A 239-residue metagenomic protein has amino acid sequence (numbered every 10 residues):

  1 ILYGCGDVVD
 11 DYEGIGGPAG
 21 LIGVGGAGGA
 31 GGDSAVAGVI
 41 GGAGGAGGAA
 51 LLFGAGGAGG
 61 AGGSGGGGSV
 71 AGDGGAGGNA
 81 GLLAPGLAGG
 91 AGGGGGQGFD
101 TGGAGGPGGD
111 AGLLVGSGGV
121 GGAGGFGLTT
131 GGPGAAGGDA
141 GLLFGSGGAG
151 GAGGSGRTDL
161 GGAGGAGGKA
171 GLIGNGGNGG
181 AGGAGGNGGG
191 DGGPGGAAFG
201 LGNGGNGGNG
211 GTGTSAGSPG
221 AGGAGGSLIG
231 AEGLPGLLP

Functional and structural regions predicted by a protein language model:
I1-P239: Long, compositionally biased tandem-repeat segments
